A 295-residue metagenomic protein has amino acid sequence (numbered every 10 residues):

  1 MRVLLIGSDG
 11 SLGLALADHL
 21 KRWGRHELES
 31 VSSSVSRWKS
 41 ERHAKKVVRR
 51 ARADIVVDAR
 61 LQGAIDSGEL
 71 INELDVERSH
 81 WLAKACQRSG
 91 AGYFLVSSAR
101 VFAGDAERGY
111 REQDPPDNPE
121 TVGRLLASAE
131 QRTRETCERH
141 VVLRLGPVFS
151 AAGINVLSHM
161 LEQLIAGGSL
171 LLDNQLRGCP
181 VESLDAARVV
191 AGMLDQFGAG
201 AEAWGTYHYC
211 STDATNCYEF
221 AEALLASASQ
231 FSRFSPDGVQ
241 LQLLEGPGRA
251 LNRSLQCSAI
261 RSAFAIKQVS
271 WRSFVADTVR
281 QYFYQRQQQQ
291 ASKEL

Functional and structural regions predicted by a protein language model:
M1-W23: N-terminal Rossmann NAD(P)H-binding glycine-rich loop of SDR-like oxidoreductase domains
S36-H80, A85: NAD(P)H-binding glycine-rich loop region in Rossmannoid oxidoreductase-like domains and their noncatalytic homologs
H80-P119: Conserved Rossmann-fold NAD(P)-dependent oxidoreductase catalytic core, especially the SDR/UDP-sugar
D117-L143: Active-site Tyr-X1-5-Lys
R134-G178, A191-G192: NAD(P)-dependent short-chain dehydrogenase/reductase
L172-R177, G205-A214, A263: Glycine-rich Rossmann NAD(P)(H)-binding loop
A187-P247, R286-A291: Mid/C-terminal beta-alpha module of Rossmann-like enzyme folds, strongest in SDR-family dehydrogenases/epimerases
V269-L295: Amphipathic terminal alpha-helices
